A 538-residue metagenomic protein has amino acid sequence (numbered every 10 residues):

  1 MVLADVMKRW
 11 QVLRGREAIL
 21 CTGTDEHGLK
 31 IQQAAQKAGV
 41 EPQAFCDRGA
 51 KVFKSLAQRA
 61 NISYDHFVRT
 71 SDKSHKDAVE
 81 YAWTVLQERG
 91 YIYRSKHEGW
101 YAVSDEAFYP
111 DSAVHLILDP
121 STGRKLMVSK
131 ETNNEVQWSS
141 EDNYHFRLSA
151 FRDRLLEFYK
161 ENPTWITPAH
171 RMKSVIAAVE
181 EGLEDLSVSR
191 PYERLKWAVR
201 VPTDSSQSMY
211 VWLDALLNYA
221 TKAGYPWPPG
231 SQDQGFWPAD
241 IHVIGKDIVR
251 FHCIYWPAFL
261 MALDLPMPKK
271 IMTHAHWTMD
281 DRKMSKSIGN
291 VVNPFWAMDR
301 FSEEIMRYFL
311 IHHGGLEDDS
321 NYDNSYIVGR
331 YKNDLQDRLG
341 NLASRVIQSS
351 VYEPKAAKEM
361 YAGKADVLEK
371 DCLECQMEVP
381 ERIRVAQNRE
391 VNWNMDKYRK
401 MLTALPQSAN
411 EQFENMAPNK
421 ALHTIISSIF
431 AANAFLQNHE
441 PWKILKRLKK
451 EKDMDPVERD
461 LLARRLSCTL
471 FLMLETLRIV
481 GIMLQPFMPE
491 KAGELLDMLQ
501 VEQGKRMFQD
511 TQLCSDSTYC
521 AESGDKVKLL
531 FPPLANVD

Functional and structural regions predicted by a protein language model:
M1-T164: N-terminal, positively charged nucleic-acid-binding surface of large information/translation enzymes
M1-T22, S74-Y81, V128-Y352, K358 (+1 more regions): Structured secondary-structure scaffolds
M7, F53-L56, A82, V346 (+3 more regions): Hydrophobic alpha-helical packing residues
I19, S95-W100, M127, E411 (+2 more regions): Basic, alpha-helical terminal appendages of large translation-related enzymes
C46, V328, K332, Q336 (+1 more regions): Amphipathic, non-transmembrane alpha-helical scaffold segments
I62, I92, T164-W165, E184-D185 (+11 more regions): Intrinsically disordered or highly flexible coil/loop and linker segments, enriched in small and charged/polar residues
R69, D240-D247, L466-L470: Active-site rim elements
K269-R465: Long, charged, mostly alpha-helical binding arms that flank functional sites
